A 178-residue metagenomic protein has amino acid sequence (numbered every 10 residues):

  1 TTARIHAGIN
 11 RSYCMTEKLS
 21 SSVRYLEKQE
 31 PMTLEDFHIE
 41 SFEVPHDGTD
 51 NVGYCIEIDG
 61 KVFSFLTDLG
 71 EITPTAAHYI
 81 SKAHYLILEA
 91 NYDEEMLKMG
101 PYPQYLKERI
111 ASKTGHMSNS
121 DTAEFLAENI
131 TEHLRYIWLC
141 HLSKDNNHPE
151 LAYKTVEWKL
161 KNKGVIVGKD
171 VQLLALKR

Functional and structural regions predicted by a protein language model:
T1, D59-K61, H133-Y136: Short, surface-exposed connector motifs at secondary-structure boundaries
T1-E30: Active-site HxH/HxHxD metal-binding segment of metal-dependent hydrolases
T1-I5, V62-F63, Q172: Short active-site oxyanion
A7-G8, S64-T67, I87-E89, I137-C140 (+1 more regions): Active-site neighborhood of phospho(di)ester-bond hydrolases with catalytic His/Asp-centered motifs
Y13-E17, T33, Y153, E157-K161: Class I S-adenosyl-L-methionine
E27-Y85: Core dinuclear metal-dependent hydrolase active-site scaffold
P74-V171: Cap/insert and terminal regions of metallo-dependent hydrolase folds
